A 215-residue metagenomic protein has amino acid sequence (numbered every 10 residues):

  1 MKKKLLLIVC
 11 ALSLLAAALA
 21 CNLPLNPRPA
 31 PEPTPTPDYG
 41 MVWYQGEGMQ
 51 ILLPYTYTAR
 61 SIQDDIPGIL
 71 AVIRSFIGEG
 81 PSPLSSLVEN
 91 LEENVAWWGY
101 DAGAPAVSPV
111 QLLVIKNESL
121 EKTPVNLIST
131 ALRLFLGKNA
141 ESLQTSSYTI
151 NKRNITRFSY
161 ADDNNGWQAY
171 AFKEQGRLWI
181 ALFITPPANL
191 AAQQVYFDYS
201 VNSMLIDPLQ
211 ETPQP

Functional and structural regions predicted by a protein language model:
M1-L19: Sec-dependent bacterial lipoprotein signal peptides
L14-L15, L19-D38, T212-P215: Ser/Thr-rich, Proline-interspersed low-complexity disordered segments
T36-W43, E93-V95, T149-S159: Short, hydrophobic/aromatic-rich segments at coil-to-beta transitions
V42-Y44, K138-N139: Short loop/turn motifs at secondary-structure junctions and domain boundaries
E47-K122: Secretory pathway targeting signatures of secreted, lumenal, and periplasmic proteins
G48, K122, N126, A191-V195: Soluble non-cytosolic domains of exported or imported proteins
V110-A140: Long, charged/polar, surface-exposed segments that mediate recognition or autoinhibition
S129-P215: Short, well-structured beta-strand
